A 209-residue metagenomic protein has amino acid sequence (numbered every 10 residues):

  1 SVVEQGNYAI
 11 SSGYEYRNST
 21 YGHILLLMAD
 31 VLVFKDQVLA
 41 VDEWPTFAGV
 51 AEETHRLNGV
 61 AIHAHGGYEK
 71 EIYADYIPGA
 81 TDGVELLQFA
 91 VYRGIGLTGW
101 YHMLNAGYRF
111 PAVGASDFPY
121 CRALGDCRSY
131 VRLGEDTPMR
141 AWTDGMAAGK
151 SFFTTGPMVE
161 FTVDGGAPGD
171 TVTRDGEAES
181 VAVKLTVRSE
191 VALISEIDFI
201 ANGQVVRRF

Functional and structural regions predicted by a protein language model:
S1-N58, H63-A64, K70-G79, L86-G99 (+2 more regions): A metal-dependent hydrolase metal-coordination microenvironment
H55-G59, N105, A147: Sec-exported extracytoplasmic/periplasmic mature domains
K70, T98, L104, V183-L185: Residue-level detector of functional hotspots within protein domains
D75-P78, L104, R188: A general structural signal for stabilizing positions within well-ordered secondary structure
A106-A112, S116-F209: C-terminal functional module detector
